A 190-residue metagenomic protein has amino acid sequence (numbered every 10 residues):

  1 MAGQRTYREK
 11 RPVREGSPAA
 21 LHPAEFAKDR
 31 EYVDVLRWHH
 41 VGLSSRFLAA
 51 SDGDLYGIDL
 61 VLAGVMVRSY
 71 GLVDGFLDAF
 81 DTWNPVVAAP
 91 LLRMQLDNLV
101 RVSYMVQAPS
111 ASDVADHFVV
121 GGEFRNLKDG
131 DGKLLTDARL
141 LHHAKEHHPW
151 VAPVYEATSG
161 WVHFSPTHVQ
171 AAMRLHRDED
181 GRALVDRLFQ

Functional and structural regions predicted by a protein language model:
A2, T6-V65: N-terminal, Lys/Arg-enriched amphipathic/low-complexity engagement segments that precede the first folded domain
T6, E31, V154, G160-V162 (+1 more regions): Intrinsically disordered, low-complexity N-terminal regions enriched in serine/proline/glycine with scattered basic
R46-L60, L77, D81-V86, P90-G160 (+1 more regions): Short non-catalytic regulatory patches outside canonical folded cores
V65-G71: Helix-boundary capping/turn motifs
W161-Q190: Charge-enriched, short contiguous segments at helix-coil
